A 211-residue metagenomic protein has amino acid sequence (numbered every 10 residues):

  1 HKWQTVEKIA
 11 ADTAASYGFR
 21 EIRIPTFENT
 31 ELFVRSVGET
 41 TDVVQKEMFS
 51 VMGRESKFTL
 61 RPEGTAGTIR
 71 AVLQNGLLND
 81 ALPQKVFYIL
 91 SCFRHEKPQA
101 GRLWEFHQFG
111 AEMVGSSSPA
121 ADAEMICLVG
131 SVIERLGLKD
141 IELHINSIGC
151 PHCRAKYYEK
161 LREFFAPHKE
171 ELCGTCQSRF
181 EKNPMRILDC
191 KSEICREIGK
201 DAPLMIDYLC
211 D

Functional and structural regions predicted by a protein language model:
H1-D211: TRNA-recognition modules of translation machinery and tRNA-sensing kinases, especially anticodon-binding
